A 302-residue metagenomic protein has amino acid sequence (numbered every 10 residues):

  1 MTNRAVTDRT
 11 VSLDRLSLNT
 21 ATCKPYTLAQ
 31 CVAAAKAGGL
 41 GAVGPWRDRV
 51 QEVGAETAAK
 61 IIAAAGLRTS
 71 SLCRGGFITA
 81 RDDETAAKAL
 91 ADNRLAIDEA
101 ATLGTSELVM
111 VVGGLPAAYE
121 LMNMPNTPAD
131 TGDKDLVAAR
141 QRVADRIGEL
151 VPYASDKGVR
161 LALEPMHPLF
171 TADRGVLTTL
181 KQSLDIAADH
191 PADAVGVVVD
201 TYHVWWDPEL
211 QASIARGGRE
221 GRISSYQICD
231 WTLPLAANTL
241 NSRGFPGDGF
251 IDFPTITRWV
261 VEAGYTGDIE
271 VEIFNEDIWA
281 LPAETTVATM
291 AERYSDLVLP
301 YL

Functional and structural regions predicted by a protein language model:
M1-G39, A63, G104-T105, Y119-L121 (+2 more regions): Histidine-acidic metal/acid-base catalytic patches
D8, D83-G196, T285: Active-site acidic/histidine proton-transfer and metal-coordination neighborhood in alpha/beta enzyme cores
D14-T27, F77-L90, D133-A139: Active-site mouth loops of central-metabolism enzymes
T22-K24, R47-R49, G75-I78, V112-P116 (+4 more regions): Active-site-proximal loop/turn and secondary-structure-junction residues that shape catalytic pockets, frequently
A34-E52, C73-I78: N-terminal substrate-binding region of glycoside hydrolase catalytic domains
G44, S71-C73, V109, A162 (+2 more regions): Conserved beta-strand positions in the central sheet of alpha/beta enzyme cores
G44-A63, G114-P116, T171: Glycine-rich, proline-tolerant flexible connector loops at the mouths of alpha/beta enzymes
E52-A64, A91-S106, A144-S155, L210-G221 (+1 more regions): Short amphipathic alpha-helices and their capping/turn segments at secondary-structure boundaries
